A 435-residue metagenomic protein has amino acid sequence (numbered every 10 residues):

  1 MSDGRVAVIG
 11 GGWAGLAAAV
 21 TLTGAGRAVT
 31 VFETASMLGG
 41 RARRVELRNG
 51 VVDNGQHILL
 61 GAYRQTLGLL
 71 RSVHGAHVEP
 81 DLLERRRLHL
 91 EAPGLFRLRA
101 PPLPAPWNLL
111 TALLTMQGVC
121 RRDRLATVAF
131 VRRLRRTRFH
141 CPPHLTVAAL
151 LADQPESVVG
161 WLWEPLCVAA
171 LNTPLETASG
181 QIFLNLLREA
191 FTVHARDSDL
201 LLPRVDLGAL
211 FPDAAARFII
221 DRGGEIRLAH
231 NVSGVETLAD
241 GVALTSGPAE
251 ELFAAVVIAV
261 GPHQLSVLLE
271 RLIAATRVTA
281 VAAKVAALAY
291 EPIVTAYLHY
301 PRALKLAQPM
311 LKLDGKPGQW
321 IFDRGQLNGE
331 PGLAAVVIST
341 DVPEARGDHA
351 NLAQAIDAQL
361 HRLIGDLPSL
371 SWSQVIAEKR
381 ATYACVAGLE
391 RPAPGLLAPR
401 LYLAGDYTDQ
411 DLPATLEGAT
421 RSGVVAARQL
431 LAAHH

Functional and structural regions predicted by a protein language model:
G4-V31: N-terminal Rossmann-like FAD-binding beta1-loop-alpha1 element of flavoenzymes
T23-L47: Glycine-rich FAD pyrophosphate-binding loop
A42-G61, V128-R135: Glycine-rich active-site loop/strand segments that organize a redox cofactor
Y63-S72, A76-G180, L184: Mobile amphipathic helical/loop "lid" adjacent to a hydrophobic cofactor/ligand pocket
P80-L82, R227-L228, Y290-I293, D366-E378: A short coil-to-beta-strand element that immediately follows conserved catalytic motifs
R86, S233-A350, Q359-L363, P392: Mid-domain catalytic core of redox enzymes that form a hydrophobic substrate pocket/lid adjacent to a catalytic redox
L186-L244, A255: Helical element adjacent to the flavin cofactor pocket in flavoenzyme catalytic cores
Q319-H435: Conserved flavin/dinucleotide-binding core of flavoenzymes
